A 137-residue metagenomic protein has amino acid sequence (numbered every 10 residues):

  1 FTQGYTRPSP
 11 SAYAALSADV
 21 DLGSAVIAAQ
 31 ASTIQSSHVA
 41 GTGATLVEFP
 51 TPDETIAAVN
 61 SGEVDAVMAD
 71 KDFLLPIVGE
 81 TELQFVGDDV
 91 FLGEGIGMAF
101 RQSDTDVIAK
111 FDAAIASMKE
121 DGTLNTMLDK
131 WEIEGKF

Functional and structural regions predicted by a protein language model:
T2-Y5, Y13-I27: Flexible hinge/capping segments at coil-to-helix
G4-S11, K71, L75, G79-A116 (+1 more regions): Periplasmic-binding protein-like
R7-S9, L22, G41, S61 (+1 more regions): Extracytoplasmic
S9, Q30-T33, T51-P52, M68-L75: Beta->alpha turn/N-cap motifs
A12, V59, V67, M98 (+2 more regions): Residue-level signal for nonpolar/aromatic packing positions in well-ordered secondary structure
A14-D21, V47, S103-A109: Short helix-loop capping/hinge motifs at secondary-structure junctions, enriched in acidic/polar residues
D21, A40-T42, P52-M68, D72 (+1 more regions): Short helices/loops that flank or line small-molecule/ion binding pockets
I34-P50, E54, F85-V90, A109-F137: Ligand-binding clefts/hinges and TM-proximal coupling segments of bilobed small-molecule sensing domains
